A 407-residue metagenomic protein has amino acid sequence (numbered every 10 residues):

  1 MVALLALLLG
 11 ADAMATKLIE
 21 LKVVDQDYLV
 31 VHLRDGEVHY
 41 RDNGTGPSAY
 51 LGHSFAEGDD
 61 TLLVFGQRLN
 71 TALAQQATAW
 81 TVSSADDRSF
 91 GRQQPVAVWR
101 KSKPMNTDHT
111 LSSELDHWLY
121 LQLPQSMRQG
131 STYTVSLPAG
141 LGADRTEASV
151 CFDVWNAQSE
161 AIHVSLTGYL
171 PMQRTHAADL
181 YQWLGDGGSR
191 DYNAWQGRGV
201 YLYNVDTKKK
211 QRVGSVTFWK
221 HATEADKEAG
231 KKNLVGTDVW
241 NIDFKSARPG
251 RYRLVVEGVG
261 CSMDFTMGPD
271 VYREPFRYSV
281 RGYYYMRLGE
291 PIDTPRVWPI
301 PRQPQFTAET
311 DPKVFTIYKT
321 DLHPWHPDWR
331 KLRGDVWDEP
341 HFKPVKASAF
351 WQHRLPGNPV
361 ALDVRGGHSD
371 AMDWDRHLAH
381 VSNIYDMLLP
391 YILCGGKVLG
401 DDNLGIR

Functional and structural regions predicted by a protein language model:
M1-L8: Bacterial N-terminal signal peptides
G10-A15: Boundary at the C-terminal end of the N-terminal hydrophobic targeting segment
T16-Q75, S159-W195: Contiguous beta-strand segments within globular domains
L18-I19, A85-R100, S159, Q173 (+1 more regions): A broad structural signal for short, well-ordered beta-strand segments within beta-sheet-rich domains
E20-V23, D153-W155, F276: N-terminal pre-domain segments of enzymes
H39-M127, S131-L137, V213, G250 (+1 more regions): N-terminal accessory beta-strand-rich subdomains and adjacent acidic, glycine-rich linkers that precede catalytic cores
K101-T132, S136-D270: Ligand-binding face of N-terminal immunoglobulin V-set domains in extracellular IgSF glycoproteins
P275-R407: Substrate-binding groove/exosite segments of carbohydrate-active enzymes
